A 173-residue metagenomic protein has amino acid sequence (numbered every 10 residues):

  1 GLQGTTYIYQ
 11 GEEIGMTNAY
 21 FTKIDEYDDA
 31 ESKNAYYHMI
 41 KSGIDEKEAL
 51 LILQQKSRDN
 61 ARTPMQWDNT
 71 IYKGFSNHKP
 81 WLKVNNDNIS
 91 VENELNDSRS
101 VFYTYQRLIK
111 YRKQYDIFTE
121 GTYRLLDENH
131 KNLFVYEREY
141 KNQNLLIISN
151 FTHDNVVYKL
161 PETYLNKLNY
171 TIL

Functional and structural regions predicted by a protein language model:
G1-L145, F151-V157: Loop/helix patches that line or flank the sugar-binding groove of alpha-linked glycan CAZymes
T152-L173: C-terminal beta-sandwich/jelly-roll accessory domains of carbohydrate-active enzymes
